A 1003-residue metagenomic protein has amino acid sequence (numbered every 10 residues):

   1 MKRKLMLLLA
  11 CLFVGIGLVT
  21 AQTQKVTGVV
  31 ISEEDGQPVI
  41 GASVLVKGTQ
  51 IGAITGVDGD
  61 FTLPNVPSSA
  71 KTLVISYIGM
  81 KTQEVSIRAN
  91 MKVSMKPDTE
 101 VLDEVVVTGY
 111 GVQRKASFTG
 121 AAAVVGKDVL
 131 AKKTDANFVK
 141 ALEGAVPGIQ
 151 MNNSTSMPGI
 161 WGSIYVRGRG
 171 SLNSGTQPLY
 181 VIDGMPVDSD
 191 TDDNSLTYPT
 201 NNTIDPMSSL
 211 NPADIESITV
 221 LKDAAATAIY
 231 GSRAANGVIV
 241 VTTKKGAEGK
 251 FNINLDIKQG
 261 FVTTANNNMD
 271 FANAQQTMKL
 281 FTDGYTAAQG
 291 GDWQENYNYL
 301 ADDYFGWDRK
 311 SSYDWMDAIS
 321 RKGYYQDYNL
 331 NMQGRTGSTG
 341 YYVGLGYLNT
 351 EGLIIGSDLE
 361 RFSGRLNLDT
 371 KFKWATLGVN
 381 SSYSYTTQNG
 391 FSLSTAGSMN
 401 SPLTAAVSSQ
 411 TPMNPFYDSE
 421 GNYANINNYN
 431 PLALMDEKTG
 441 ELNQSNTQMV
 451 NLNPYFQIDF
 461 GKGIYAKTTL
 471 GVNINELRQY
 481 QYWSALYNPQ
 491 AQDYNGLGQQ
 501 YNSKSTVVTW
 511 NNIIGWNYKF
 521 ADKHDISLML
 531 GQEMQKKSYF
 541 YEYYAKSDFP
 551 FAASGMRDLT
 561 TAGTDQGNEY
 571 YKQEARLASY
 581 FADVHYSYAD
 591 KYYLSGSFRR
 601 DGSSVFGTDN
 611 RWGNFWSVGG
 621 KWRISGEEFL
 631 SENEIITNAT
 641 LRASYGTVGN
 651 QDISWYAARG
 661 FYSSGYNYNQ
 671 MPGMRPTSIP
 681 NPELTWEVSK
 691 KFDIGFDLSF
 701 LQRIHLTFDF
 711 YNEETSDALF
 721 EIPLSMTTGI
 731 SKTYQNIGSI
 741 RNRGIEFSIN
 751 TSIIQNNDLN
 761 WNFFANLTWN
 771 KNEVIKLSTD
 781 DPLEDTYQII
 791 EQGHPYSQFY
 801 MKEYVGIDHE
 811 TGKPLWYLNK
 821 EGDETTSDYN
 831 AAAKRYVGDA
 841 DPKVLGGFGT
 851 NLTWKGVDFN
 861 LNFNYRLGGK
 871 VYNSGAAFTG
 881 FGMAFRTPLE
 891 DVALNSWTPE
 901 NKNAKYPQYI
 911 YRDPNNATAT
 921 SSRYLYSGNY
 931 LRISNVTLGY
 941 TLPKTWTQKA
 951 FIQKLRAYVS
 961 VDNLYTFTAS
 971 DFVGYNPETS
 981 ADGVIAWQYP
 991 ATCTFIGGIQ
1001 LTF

Functional and structural regions predicted by a protein language model:
M1-R365, D369-K371, T376-N380, N451 (+4 more regions): Short, small/polar-rich motifs associated with maturation and membrane association, primarily at protein termini
A10, N331, D369, N762 (+3 more regions): Conserved C-terminal beta-signal and adjacent last beta-strands/turns of outer-membrane beta-barrel proteins
T72, S117, Q150, K250-N254 (+22 more regions): Membrane-spanning beta-strand positions in outer-membrane beta-barrel proteins
G148, P158, Y342, W854-S874: Glycine-rich phosphate/pyrophosphate-binding loops and their adjacent beta-strand/loop elements at enzyme active sites
Q150-S154, A228, S625-E632, T945-Q948: Active-site phosphate-binding and catalytic loops of NTP-dependent enzymes
T176-Q177, I182, D193, E248-S312 (+10 more regions): Surface-exposed loop/interface segments of Gram-negative outer-membrane beta-barrel transport/assembly proteins
T243, L330-G334, G364-T370, L452-I458 (+12 more regions): Residues on the lipid-exposed face of transmembrane beta-strands in outer-membrane beta-barrel proteins
T608-W612: Short glycine/threonine-rich loop-to-helix capping motif typified by GTGT followed within a few residues by an Asp-Pro
